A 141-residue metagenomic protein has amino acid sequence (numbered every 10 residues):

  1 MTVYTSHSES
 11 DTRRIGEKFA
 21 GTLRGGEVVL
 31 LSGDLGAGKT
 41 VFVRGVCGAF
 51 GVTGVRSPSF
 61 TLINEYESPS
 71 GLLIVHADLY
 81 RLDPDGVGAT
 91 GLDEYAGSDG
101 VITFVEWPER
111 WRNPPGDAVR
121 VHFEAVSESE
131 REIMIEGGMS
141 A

Functional and structural regions predicted by a protein language model:
M1-K18: N-terminal pre-Walker A segment at the start of P-loop NTPase domains
T2, D85-A141: Short phosphate-coordinating micro-motif centered on Lys-Gly-acidic
G21-G26: Phosphate-binding P-loop
V29-L31: Hydrophobic anchor at the beta1->P-loop junction of P-loop NTPases
D34: P-loop (Walker A) phosphate-binding loop of NTP-binding proteins
K39: Conserved lysine of the Walker
V52-Y66: Short beta-strand-centered segment that lines the nucleotide-binding/catalytic pocket of NTP-utilizing
